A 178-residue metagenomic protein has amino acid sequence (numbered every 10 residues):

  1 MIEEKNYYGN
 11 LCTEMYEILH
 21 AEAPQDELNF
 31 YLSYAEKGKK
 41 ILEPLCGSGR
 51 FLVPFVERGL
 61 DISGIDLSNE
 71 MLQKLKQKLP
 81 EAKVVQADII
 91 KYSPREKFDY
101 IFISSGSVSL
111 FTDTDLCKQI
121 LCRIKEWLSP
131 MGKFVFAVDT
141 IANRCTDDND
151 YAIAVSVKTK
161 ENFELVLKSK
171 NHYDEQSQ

Functional and structural regions predicted by a protein language model:
M1-G38: Conserved class I S-adenosyl-L-methionine
G38-G47: Conserved class I S-adenosyl-L-methionine
G49-K91: Class I SAM-dependent methyltransferase SAM/SAH-binding core
S93-I101: A short acidic, Gly/Pro-enriched loop at the edge of an enzyme's catalytic core that lines a small-molecule cofactor
I103-S107: A short beta-strand submotif of the Rossmann-like class I SAM-dependent methyltransferase core that lines
S109-F111: A short His-aromatic
K118-P130: A short glycine-rich, Lys/Arg-flanked "PGG" loop and its adjoining helix->strand segment in the class I
V135-Q178: SAM-dependent methyltransferase
